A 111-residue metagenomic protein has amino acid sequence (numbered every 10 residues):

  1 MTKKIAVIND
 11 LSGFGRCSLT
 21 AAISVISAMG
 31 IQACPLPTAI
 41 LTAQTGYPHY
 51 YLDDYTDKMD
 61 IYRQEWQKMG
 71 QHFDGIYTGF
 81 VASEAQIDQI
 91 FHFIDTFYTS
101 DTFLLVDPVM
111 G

Functional and structural regions predicted by a protein language model:
M1-D74: Small-residue (G/A/S/T)-rich helix-start motifs and N-terminal tracts that mark the onset
T78-G111: Conserved beta-alpha-beta core of the PfkB/ribokinase-like small-molecule kinase fold
